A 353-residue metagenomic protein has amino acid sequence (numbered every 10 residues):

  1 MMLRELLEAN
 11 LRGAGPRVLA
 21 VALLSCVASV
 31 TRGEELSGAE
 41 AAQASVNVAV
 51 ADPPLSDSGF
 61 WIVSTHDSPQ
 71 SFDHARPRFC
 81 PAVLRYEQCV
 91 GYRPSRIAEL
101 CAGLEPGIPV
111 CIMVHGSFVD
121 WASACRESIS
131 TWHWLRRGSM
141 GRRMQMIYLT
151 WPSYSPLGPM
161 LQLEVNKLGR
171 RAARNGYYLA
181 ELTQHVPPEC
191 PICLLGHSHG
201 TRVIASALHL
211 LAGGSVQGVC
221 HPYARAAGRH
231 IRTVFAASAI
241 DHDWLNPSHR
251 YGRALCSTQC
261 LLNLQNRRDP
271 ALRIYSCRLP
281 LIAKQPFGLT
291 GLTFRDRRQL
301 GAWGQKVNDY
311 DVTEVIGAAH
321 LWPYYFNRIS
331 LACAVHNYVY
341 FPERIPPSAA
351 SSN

Functional and structural regions predicted by a protein language model:
L3-L19: Bacterial N-terminal signal peptides that target proteins for export
V18-C26: Bacterial N-terminal signal peptides
V30-R32: Sec/Tat signal peptide C-region and signal peptidase I cleavage site
L36-A98, L104, S117-V119, C125 (+3 more regions): Lipolytic serine-hydrolase domain surface
P109-V110, I192: Generic beta-sheet signal
I112-G116: The conserved beta1-alpha1 loop
G196, G200, I204: Gly/Ala-rich beta-loop-alpha elbow adjacent to hydrolase catalytic centers
